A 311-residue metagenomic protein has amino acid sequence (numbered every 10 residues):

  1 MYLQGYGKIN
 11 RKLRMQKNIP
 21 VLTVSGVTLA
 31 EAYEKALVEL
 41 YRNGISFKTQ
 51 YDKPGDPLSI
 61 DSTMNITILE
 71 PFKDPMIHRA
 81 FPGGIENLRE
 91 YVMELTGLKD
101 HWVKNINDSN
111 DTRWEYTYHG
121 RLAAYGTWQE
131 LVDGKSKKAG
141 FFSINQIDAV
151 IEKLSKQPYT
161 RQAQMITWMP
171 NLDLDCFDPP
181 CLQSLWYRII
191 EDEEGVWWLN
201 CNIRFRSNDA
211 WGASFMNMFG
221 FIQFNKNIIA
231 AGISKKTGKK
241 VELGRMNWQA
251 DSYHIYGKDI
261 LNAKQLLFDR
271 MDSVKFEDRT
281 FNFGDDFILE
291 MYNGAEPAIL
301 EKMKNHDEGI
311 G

Functional and structural regions predicted by a protein language model:
Y2-G311: Terminal, non-catalytic protein-protein interaction segments that mediate quaternary/complex assembly
